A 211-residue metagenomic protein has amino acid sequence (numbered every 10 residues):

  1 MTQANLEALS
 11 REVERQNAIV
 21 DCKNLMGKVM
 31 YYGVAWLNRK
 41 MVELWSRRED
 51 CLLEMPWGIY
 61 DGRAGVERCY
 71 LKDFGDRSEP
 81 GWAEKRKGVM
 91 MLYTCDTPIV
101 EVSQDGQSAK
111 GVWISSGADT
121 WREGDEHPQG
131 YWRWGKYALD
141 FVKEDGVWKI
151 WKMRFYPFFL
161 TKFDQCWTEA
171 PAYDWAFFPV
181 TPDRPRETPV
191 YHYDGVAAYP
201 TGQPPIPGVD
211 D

Functional and structural regions predicted by a protein language model:
M1-R47: Short, low-complexity N-terminal intrinsically disordered segments enriched in polar/charged residues
V20, M90-M91, G130-W132: Transmembrane beta-barrel outer-membrane domains
L25-K28, K40, D96, K136-D140: Short, hydrophobic/aromatic alpha-helical segments in well-folded domains
N38-G117: A solvent-exposed, acidic/Ser-Thr-rich amphipathic alpha-helical stretch
W45, L52-L53, T120, L160-K162 (+1 more regions): Outer-membrane beta-barrel domain signature
S108-V112, W134-W167: Short beta-strand edge/turn micro-motifs at domain boundaries
A118-Y131, L160-T161: Short, cysteine-centered beta-strand-loop-beta hairpins and adjacent loop/turn segments enriched in charged/polar
F158-L160, W167-D211: A hydrophobic membrane-anchoring alpha-helix module
